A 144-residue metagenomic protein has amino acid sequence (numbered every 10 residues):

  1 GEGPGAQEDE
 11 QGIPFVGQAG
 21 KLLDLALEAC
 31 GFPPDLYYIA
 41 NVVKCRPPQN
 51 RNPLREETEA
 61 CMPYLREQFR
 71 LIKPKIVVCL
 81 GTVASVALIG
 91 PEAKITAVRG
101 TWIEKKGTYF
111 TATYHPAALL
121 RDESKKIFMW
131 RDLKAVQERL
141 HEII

Functional and structural regions predicted by a protein language model:
E2-I144: A polyanion-binding, active-site-adjacent surface
